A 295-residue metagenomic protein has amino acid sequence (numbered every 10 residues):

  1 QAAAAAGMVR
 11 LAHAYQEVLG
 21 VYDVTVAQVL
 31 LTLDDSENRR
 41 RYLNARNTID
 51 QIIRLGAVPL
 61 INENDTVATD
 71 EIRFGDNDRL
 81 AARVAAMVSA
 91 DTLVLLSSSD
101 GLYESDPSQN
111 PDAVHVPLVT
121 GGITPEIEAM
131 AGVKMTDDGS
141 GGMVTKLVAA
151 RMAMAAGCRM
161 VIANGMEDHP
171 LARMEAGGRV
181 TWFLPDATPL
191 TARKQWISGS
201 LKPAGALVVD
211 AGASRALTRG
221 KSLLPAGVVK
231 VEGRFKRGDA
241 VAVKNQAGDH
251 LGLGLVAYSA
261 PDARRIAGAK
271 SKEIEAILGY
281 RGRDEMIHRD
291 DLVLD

Functional and structural regions predicted by a protein language model:
Q1-D295: C-terminal catalytic "cap/lid" subdomain
